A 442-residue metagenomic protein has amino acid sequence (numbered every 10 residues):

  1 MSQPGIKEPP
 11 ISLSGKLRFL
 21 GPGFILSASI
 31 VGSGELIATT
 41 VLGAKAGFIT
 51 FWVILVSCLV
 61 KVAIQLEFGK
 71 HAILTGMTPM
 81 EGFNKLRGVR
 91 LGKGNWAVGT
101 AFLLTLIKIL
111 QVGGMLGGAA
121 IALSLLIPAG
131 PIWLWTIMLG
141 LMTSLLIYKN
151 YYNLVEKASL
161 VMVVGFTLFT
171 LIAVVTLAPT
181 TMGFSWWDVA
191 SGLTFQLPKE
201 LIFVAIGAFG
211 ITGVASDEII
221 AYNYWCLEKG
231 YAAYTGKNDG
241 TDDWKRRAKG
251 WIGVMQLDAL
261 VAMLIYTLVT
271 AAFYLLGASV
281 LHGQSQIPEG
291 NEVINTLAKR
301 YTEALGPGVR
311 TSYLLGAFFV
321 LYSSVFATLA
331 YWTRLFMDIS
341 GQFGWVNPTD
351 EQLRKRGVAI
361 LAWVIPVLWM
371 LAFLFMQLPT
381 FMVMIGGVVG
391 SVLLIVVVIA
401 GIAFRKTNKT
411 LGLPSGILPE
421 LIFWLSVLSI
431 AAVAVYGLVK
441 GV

Functional and structural regions predicted by a protein language model:
M1-E35, N95, G207, Y231-G236 (+1 more regions): Membrane-interface "cap" regions at the ends of multi-pass membrane proteins
S2-P4, T39-V41, L66-G92, L123 (+4 more regions): Flexible loop linkers connecting adjacent transmembrane helices in multi-pass alpha-helical membrane transporters
L26, V53-L86, T100-I107, A327: Juxtamembrane transmembrane-helix boundary signature
A63-L74, C226-L227, A233-Y234, L264-T296: Extracellular/periplasmic helix-exit of transmembrane alpha-helices
G94-P128, L321-G341, A431: Hydrophobic transmembrane alpha-helices that form the core helical bundles of multi-pass secondary transporters
G118-L126, L139-M162, A173-L177, L371-T380 (+1 more regions): Membrane-water interface regions at transmembrane-helix termini and the short interhelical loops of multi-pass membrane
I132-M138, G308, S340-F375, F423: Loop-to-transmembrane helix boundary motifs in multi-pass membrane proteins
V164-E200, A205-Y224, V398-T410, V433-G441: Hydrophobic alpha-helical segments and their helix-loop junctions in multi-pass secondary transporters
